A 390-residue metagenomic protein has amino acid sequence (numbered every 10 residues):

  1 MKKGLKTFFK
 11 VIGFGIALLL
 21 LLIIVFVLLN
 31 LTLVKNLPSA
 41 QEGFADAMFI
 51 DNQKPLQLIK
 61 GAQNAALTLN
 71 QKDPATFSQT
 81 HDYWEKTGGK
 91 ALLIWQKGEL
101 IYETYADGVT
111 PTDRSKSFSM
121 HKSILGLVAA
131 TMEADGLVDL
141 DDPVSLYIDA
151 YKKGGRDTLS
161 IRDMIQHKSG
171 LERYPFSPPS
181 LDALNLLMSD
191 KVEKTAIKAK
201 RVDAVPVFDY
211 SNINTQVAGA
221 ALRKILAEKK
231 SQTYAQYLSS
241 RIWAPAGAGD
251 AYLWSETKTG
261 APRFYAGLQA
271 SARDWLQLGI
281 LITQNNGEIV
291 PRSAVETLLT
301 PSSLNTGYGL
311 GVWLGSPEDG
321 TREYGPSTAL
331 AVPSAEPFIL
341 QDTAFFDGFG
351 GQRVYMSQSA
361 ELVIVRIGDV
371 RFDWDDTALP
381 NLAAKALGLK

Functional and structural regions predicted by a protein language model:
K2-T110, A134-V138, A384-K390: N-terminal leader/targeting segments and the immediately adjacent pre-domain N-terminus
F8-F9, L21-K35, F346-K390: Structured C-terminal helix/loop/strand segments within mature extracytoplasmic catalytic/sensor domains
D82, T112, M132-D209: Active-site-proximal loop and beta-strand segments within enzyme catalytic domains
G98, S115-L140, M164, A218-L222 (+2 more regions): Active-site SXXK
T112, S177-A266: Catalytic-site signature segments of enzymes, centered on catalytic residues
A134-E172, A227-Y265, N285-G287: Active-site helix/loop module of the DD-peptidase/beta-lactamase fold, centered on the serine-lysine SxxK catalytic
H167, N214-L222, A266-G287, G307 (+1 more regions): Active-site-proximal alpha-helical segments within enzyme catalytic domains
A248-Y252, T300-V363: Active-site Gly/Thr loop motif
